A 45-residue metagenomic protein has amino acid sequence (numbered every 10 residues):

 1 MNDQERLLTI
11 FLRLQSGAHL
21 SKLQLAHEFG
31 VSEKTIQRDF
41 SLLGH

Functional and structural regions predicted by a protein language model:
M1-H45: Short, basic/aromatic recognition patches that contact phosphate-bearing ligands
